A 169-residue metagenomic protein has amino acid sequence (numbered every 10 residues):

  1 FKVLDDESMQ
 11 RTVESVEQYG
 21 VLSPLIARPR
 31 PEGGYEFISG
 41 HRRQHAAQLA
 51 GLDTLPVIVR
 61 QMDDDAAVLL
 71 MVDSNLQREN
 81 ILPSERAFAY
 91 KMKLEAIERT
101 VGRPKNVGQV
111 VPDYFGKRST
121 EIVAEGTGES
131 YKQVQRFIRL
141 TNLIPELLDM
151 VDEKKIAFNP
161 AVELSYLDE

Functional and structural regions predicted by a protein language model:
F1-R60, A66-N80: Short, charged/polar connector segments at secondary-structure boundaries
H41-R42, D63, E85, I138: Short beta->alpha linker loops
R78-L167: Alpha-helical interaction elements
